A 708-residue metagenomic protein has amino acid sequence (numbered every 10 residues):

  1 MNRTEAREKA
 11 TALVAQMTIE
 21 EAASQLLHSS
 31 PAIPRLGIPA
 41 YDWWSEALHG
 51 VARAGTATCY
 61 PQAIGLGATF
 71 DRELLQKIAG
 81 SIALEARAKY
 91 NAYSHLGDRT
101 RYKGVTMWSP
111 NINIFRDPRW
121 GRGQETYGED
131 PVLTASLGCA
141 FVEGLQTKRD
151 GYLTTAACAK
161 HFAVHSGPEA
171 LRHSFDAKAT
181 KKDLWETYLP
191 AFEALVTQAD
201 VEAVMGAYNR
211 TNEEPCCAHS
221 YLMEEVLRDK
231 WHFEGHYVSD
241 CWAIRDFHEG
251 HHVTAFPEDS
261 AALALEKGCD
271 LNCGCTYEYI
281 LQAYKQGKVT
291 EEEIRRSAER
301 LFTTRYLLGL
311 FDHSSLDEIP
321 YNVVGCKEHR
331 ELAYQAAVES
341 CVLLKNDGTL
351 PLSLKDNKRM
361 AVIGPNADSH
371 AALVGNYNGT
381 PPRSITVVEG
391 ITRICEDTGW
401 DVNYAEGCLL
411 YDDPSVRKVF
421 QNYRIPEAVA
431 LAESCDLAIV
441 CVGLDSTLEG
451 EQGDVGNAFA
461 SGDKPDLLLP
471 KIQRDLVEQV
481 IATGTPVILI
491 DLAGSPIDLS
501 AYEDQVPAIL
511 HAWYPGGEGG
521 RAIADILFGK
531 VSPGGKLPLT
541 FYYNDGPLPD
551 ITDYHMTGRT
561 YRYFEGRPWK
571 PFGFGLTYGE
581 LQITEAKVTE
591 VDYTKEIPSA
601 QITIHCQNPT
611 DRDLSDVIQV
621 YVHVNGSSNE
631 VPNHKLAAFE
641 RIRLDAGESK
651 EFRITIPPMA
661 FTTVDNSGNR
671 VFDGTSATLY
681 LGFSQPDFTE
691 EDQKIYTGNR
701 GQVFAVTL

Functional and structural regions predicted by a protein language model:
M1-D687, T707-L708: Glycoside hydrolase catalytic-domain context in secreted enzymes
F688-L708: Short beta-strand elements
